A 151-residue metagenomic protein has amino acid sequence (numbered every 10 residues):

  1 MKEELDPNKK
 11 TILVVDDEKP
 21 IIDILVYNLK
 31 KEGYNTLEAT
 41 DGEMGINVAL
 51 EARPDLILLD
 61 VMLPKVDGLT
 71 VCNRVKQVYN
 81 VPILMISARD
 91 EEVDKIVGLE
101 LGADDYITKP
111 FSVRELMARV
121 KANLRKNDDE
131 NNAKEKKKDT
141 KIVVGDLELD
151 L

Functional and structural regions predicted by a protein language model:
N8-T11, A122-L151: Short, Lys/Arg-enriched segments at the junction into DNA-binding effector domains of transcriptional regulators
I22, P64, E91, K109: The feature encodes the CheY-like receiver
D23-K31: Charged docking surfaces used in two-component/phosphorelay signaling
G33-T40, V48: Short hydrophobic/Thr-rich beta-strand motif most characteristic of the beta2 strand and flanking loop of CheY-like
D41-M44, D67-T70, V75, D94: Acidic catalytic/metal-coordinating carboxylates
L50-A52, R74-V81, L101: Conserved phosphotransfer cores of two-component systems
A52-L58, L63: Active-site beta3 strand of CheY-like receiver
